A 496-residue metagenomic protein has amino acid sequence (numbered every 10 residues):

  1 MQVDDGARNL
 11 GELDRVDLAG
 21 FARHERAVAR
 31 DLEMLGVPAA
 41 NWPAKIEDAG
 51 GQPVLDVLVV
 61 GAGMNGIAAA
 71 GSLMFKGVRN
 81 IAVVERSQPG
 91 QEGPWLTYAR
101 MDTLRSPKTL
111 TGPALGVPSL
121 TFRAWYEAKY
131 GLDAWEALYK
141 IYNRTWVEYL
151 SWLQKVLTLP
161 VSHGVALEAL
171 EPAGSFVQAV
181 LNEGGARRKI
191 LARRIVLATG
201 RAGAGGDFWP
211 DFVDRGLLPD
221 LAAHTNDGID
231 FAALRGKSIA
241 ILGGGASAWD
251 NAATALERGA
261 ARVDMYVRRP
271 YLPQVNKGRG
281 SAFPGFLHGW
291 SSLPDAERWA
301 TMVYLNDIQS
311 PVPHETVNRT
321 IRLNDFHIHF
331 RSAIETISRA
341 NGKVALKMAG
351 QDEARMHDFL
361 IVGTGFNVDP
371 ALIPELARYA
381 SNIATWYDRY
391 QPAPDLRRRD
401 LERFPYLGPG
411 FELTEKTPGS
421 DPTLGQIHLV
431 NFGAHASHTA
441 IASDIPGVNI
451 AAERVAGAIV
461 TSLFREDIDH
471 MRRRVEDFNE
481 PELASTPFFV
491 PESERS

Functional and structural regions predicted by a protein language model:
M1-Q2, G116: Accessible peptide chain termini
Q2-S87, W135-R258, D264-S496: Flavin (primarily FAD) cofactor-binding/catalytic cores of flavoenzymes
G90-R100: Core mature regions of organelle-targeted
Y98-L104, L217-A222: Active-site regions of enzymes building and remodeling cell-envelope glycoconjugates
R100-L132, R279-L293: Flavin (FAD/FMN) cofactor-binding and adjacent substrate-gating region of FAD-dependent oxidoreductase domains
